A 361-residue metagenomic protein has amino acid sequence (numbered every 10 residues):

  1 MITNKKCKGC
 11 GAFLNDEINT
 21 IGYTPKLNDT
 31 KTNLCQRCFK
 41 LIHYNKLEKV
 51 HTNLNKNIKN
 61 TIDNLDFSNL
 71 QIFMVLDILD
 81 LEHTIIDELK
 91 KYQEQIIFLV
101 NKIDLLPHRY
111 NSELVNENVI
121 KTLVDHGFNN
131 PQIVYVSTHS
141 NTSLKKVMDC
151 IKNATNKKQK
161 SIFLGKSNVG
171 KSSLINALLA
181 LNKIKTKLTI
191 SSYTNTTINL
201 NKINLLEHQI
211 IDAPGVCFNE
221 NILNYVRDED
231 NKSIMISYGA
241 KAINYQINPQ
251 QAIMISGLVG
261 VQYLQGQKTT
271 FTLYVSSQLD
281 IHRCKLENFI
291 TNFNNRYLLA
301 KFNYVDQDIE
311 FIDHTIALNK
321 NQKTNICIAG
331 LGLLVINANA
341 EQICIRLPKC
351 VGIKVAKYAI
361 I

Functional and structural regions predicted by a protein language model:
I2-I72, L79, E94-I97, I103 (+1 more regions): Helix-rich effector regions associated with P-loop NTPase G domains
Q71-M74, I162: Conserved beta-strand elements of the Class I
H83-D87, H108-E113, E220-L223: Conserved ATPase-coupling elements of RecA-like P-loop NTPase cores
H83-I97: Histidine-anchored nucleotide/phosphate-binding helix
K90-Y92, L114-E117, R227-E229: Glycine-rich, phosphate-binding/catalytic loops in enzymes
L105-V169, A180, I184-T186: Canonical P-loop GTPase G-domain recognition
S172: Hydrophobic alpha-helical positions that pack around
